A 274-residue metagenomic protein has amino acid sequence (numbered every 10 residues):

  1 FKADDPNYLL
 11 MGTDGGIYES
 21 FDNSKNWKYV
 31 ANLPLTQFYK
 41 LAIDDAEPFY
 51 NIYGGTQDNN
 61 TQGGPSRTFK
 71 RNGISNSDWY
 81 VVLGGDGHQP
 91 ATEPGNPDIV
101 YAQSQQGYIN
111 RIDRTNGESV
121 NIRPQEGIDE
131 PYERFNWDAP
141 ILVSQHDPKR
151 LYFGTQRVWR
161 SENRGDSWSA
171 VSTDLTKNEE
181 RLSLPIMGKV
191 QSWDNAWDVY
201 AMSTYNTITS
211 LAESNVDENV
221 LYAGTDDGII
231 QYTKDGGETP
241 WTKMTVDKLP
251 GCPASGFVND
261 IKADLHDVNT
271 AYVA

Functional and structural regions predicted by a protein language model:
F1-A274: Beta-propeller blade termini and top-face loops
